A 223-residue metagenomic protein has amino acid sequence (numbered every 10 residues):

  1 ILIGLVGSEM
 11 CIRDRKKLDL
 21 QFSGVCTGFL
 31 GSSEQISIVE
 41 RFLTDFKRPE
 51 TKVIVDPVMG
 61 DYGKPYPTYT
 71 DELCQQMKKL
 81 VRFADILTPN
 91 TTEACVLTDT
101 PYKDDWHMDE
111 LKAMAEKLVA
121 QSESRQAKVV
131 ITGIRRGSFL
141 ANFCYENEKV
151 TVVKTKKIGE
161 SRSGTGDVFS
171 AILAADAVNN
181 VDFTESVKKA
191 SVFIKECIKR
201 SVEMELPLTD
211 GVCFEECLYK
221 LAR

Functional and structural regions predicted by a protein language model:
I1-I12: Single conserved hydrophobic/aromatic residue that forms the stacking wall/gate of nucleotide- or nucleobase-binding
D14-L18, D45-F46, F83-L87, A94-P101 (+3 more regions): Change "in soluble alpha/beta enzymes" to "in soluble alpha/beta proteins
K17-K79: Glycine/small-residue-rich loop that forms an oxyanion/phosphate-binding "nest" at active or ligand-binding sites
G31, M59-D61, E93, G133-G137 (+2 more regions): Glycine-rich beta-alpha junction loops
T68-V150: Conserved phosphate/ATP/ADP-binding segment of small-molecule kinases
C95-V96, E160-F183, V187: Short, small-residue alpha-helix embedded
V150-G164: Short pre-catalytic strand/loop immediately N-terminal to key active-site residues, enriched for Gly-Thr
T184-R223: Charged C-terminal helix
